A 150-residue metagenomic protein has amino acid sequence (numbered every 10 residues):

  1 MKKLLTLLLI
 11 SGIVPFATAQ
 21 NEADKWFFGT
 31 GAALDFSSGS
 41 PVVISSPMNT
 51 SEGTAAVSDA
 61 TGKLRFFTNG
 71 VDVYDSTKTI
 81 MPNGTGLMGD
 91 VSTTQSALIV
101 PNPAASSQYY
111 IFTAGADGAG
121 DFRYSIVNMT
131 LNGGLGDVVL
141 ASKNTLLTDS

Functional and structural regions predicted by a protein language model:
M1-D24: Bacterial Sec-dependent N-terminal signal peptides
S11-P15, I99, L131: Intrinsically disordered, low-complexity boundary segments flanking structured domains
Q20-T94, P101-A104, A114-L140: Beta-propeller domains
G84-T85, S142-S150: Surface loop/turn signatures of beta-propeller and other carbohydrate-active proteins
Y109-I111: Hydrophobic beta-strand positions that form the internal "hydrophobic ladder" of WD40/Gbeta-like beta-propeller blades
